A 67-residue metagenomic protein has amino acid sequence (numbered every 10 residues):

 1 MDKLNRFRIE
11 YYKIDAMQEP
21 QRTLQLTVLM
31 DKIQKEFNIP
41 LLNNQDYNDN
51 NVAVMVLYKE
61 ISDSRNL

Functional and structural regions predicted by a protein language model:
M1-L67: Alpha-helical propensity feature that highlights long, continuous alpha-helices across diverse contexts
